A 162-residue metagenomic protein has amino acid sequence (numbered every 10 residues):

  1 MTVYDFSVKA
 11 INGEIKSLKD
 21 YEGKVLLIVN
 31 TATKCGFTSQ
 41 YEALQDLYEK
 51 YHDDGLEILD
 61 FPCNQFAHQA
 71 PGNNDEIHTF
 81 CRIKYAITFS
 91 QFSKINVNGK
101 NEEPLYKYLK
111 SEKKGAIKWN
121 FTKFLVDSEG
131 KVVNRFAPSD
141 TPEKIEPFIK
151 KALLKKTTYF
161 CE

Functional and structural regions predicted by a protein language model:
M1-K19: N-terminal "domain-start" segment that seeds a small globular fold
K24-V25, K34, S39-N64, R82-Y85: Conserved helix-turn-beta segment immediately C-terminal to the redox Cys motif in thioredoxin-like folds
T31: Catalytic "switch" loops of ABC-type ATPases
A43-D46, E76, P104, Y108 (+2 more regions): Alpha-helical elements of Rossmann-like donor-binding domains used by nucleotide-donor carbohydrate transfer enzymes
G55-N73, T88-G99: Thiol-based oxidoreductase modules, predominantly thioredoxin-like and allied folds used for disulfide exchange
D75-N120: Short, internal strand/loop/helix patches that form the active-site neighborhood or redox-interaction surface
K107, S111-E162: Thiol-/selenol-based redox modules, centered on thioredoxin-like and closely related oxidoreductase domains
